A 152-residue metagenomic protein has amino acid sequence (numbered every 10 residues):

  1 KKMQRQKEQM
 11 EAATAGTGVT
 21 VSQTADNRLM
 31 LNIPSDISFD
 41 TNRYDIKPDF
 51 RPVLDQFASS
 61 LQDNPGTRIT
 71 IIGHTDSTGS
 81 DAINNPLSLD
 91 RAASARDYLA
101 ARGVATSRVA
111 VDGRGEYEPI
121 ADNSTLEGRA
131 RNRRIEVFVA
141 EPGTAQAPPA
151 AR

Functional and structural regions predicted by a protein language model:
K1-K7: Short, low-complexity, glycine-enriched hydrophobic/amphipathic alpha-helices that associate with lipid bilayers
Q4, Y44-P52, D81-D90: Soluble non-cytosolic domains of exported or imported proteins
A12-G18, S38-I72, R96-A100, A130 (+2 more regions): Periplasmic peptidoglycan-binding/anchoring modules of Gram-negative envelope and division proteins
T20-N32: Short edge beta-strands and adjacent turn/loop segments
Q23, P48, G73, G113: Conserved strand-loop elements at the edges of beta-sheets that form or border functional pockets
L29, T67-I69, V109, I135: Conserved beta-strand core positions
H74-P148: Periplasmic OmpA-like peptidoglycan-binding domain that tethers envelope proteins to the cell wall
